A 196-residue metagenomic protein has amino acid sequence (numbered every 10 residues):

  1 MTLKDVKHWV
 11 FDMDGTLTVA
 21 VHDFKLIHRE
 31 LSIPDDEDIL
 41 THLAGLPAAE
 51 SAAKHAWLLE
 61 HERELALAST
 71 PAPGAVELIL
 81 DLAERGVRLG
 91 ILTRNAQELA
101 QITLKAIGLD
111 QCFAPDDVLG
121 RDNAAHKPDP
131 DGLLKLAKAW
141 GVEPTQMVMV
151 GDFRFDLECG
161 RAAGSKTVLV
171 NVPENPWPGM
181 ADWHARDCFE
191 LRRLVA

Functional and structural regions predicted by a protein language model:
M1-A56: Active-site neighborhood of HAD-like aspartate-dependent phosphohydrolases
M1-W9, Q97, T103-A196: Asp-based, Mg2+/Mn2+-dependent phosphohydrolase catalytic module
V19, I91-T93, L169: Hydrophobic residues in well-ordered beta-strands that form the structural core
F24-K25, A72, V76, A96-E98 (+2 more regions): Alpha-helix N-cap/helix-start and coil->helix boundary motif
I39-L43, L65, D122: A short acidic, glycine-rich active-site loop that binds or catalyzes chemistry on phosphate/adenosine moieties
S51-E62, F113-D117: Short, basic/glycine-rich phosphate-binding loops at helix/coil junctions that contact nucleotide phosphates
E64-I91, Q97-Q101, P130: Short, acidic loop-to-helix structural element flanking the phosphoryl-transfer center in phosphate-processing enzymes
